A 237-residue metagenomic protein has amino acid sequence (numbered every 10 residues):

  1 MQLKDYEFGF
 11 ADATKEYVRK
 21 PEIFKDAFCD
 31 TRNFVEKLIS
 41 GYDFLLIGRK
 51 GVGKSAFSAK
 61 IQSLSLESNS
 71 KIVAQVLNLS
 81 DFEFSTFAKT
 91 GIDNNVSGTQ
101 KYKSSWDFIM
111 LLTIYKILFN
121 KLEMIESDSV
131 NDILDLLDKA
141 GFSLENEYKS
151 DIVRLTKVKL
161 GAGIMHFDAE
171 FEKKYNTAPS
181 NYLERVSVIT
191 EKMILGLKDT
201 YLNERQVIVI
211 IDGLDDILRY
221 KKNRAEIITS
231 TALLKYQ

Functional and structural regions predicted by a protein language model:
M1-F44, L66-S70, S80: A short, basic N-terminal segment
K37-L38, D199-N203, Q237: Conserved catalytic network of the ASCE P-loop NTPase/AAA+ motor domain
L38, I189, I228-A232: Short, glycine/acidic-rich beta->alpha junctions
Y42-L46, R205-I211: Generic beta-sheet signal
R49, A56-V207, I217-Y220: P-loop NTPase nucleotide-binding core
M193-K198, S230-Q237: Substrate-engagement module of ASCE P-loop NTPases
D212-D216: Walker B catalytic acidic pair
K221-I227: Short, flexible/disordered intra-domain loops and linkers
